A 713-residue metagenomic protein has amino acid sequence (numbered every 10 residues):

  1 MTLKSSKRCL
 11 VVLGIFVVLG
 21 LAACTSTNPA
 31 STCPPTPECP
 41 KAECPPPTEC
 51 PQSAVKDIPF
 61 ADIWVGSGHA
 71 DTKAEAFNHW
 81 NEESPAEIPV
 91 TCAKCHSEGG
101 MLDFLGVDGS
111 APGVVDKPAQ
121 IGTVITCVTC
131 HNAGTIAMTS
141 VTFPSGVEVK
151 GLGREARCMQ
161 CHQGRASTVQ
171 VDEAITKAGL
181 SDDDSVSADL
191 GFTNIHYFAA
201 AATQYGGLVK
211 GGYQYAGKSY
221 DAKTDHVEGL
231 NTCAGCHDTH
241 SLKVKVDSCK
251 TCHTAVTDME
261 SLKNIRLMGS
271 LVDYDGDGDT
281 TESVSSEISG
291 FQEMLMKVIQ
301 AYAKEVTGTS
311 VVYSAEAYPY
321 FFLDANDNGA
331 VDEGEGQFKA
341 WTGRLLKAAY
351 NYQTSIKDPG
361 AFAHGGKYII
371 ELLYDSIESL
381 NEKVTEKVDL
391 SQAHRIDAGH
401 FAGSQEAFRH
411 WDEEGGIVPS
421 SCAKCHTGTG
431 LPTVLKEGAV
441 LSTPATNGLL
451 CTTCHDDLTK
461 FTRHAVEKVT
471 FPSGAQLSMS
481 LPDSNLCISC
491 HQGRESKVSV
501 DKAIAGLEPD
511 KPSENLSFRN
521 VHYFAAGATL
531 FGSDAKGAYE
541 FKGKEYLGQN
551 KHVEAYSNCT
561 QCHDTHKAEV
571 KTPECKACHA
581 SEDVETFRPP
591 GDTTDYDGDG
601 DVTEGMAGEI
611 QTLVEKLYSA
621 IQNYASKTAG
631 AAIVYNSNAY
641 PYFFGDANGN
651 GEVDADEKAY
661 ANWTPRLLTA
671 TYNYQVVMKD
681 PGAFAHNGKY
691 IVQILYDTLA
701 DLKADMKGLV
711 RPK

Functional and structural regions predicted by a protein language model:
T2-V11: Bacterial N-terminal signal peptides that target proteins for export
V11-V17: Hydrophobic helical h-region of N-terminal Sec-dependent signal peptides in bacterial secretory/periplasmic proteins
G20-A23: C-terminal motif of bacterial Sec signal peptides marking the signal peptidase cleavage site
T25-N28: Bacterial signal peptide processing site
E43-D238, Y318-P319, D332-G334, T354-A363 (+3 more regions): Sequence context of c-type cytochrome heme-c attachment sites
V107-G113, K245, V256-D275, S283 (+3 more regions): Gly/Gly-Pro-rich "capping" loops immediately C-terminal to redox-active cysteine motifs in periplasmic/lumenal
G229-R266, A555-D592: Structured mid-domain segments that build the active-site/substrate or prosthetic-cofactor binding neighborhood
T254, L271-P419, A423, T427 (+2 more regions): Mature extracytoplasmic or organellar-lumen-exposed domains after removal of signal/transit peptides
